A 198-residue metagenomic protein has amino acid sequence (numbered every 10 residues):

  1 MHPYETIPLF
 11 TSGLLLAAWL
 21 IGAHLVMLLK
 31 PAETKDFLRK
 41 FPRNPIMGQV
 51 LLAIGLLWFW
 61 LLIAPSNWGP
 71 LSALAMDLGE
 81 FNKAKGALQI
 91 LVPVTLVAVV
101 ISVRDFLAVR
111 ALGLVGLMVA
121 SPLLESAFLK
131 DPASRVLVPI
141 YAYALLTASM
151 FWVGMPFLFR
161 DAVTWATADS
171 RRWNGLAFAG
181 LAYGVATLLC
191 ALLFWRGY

Functional and structural regions predicted by a protein language model:
M1-A64: N-terminal topogenic module of multi-pass integral membrane proteins
M1-P3, T34-L38, S66-F81, K130-D131 (+2 more regions): Membrane-interface helix termini and inter-helical loops of multi-pass transporters
L25-F37, V94-D105, F157-D161: C-terminal ends of transmembrane helices
G55-N67, V94-S102, V119-K130, L181-L189: Hydrophobic alpha-helical transmembrane segments and adjacent interfacial helices in integral membrane proteins
M76-A148: Membrane-proximal helix-loop-helix units in multi-pass membrane proteins
S149-T164: Transmembrane alpha-helical segments of integral membrane proteins
R160-F178: Interfacial loop-to-transmembrane junctions
A186-Y198: Juxtamembrane boundary at the C-terminal end of a transmembrane helix
